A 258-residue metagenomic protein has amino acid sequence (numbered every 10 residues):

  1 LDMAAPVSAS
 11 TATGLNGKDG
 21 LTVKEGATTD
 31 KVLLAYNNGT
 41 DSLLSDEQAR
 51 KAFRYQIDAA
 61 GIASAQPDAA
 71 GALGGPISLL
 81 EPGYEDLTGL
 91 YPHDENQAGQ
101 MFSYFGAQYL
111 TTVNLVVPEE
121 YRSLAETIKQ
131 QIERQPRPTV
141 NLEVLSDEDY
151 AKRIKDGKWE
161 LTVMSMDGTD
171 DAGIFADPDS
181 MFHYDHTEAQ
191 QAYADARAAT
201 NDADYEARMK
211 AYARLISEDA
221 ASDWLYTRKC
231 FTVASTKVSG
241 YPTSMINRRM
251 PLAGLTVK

Functional and structural regions predicted by a protein language model:
L1-N38, S165: Extracellular/periplasmic solute-recognition and catalytic clefts
A12-E25, D156-K158, A172-F182, K237-S239: Ligand-binding "clamshell"
V23-A52, Q56, A65, D177-D179 (+2 more regions): A bilobed periplasmic-binding-protein/Venus flytrap-type ligand-binding module shared by bacterial periplasmic
T40-E81, L124, I216-A221: Periplasmic-binding protein-like
D68-F105, R122-S123: Structural transition elements
S103-G168: Ligand/substrate-recognition segments at binding pockets and active sites
N141-Y150, G173-K237: Extracytoplasmic/peripheral linker and loop segments enriched in polar/acidic and small residues with frequent Thr/Pro
A234-K258: Long beta-strand-rich cores associated with HINT superfamily self-processing modules
